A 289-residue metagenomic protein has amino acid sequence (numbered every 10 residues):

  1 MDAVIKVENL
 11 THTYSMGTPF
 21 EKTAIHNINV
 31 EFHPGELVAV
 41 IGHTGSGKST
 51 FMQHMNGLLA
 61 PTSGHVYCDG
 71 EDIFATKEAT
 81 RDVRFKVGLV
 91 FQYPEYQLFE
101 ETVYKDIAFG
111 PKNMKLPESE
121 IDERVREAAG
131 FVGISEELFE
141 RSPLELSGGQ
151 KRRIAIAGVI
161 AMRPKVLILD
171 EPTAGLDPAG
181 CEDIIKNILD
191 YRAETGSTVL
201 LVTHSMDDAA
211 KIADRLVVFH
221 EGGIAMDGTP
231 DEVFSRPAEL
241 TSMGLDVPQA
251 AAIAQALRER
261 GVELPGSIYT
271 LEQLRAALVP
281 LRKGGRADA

Functional and structural regions predicted by a protein language model:
N56: Helix-to-loop junction immediately C-terminal to a conserved catalytic motif
G64-A75, V83: Conserved ABC transporter NBD signature motif
S119-E137: Conserved ABC ATPase "signature" region
S142-L146, Q150: Conserved ABC ATPase signature
R163: Conserved catalytic motifs of ABC-family nucleotide-binding domains
L167-D170: Catalytic Walker B motif of ABC-type/P-loop ATPase nucleotide-binding domains
E221-G222: Conserved ABC ATPase "signature" C-loop
